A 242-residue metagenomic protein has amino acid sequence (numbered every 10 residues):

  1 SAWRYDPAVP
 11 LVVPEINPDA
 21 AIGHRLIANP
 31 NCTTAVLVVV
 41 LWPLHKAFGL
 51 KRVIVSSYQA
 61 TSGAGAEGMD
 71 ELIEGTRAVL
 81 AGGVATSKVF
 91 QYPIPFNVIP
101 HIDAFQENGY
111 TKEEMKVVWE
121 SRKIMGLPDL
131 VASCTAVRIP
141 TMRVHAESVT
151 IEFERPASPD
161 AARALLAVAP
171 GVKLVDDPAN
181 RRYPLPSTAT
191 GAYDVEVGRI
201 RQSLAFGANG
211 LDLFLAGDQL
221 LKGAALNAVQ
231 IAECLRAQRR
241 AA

Functional and structural regions predicted by a protein language model:
S1-Y92, D129-V131, A164, V195-E196 (+4 more regions): N-terminal Rossmann-like NAD(P) cofactor-binding subdomain of oxidoreductases, focused on the glycine-rich
I22-A28, N97-N108, F214-L215: Helix-loop-beta segment of a Rossmann-like dinucleotide-binding subdomain
I27-V36, G109-V118, G223-N227: A glycine-rich, Thr/Ser-enriched phosphate-binding loop motif common to dinucleotide/cofactor-binding enzymes
C32-T33, S57-A64, V98-F105, A136-T141 (+1 more regions): Glycine-rich beta-alpha junction loops
V39-P43, N97, K116-K123, N227-C234: Alpha-helical scaffold segments in soluble metabolic enzymes
F90-M142: Oxyanion-binding "anion nests"
V131-A242: C-terminal active-site/capping subdomain that shapes the small-molecule cofactor and substrate pocket of enzyme
